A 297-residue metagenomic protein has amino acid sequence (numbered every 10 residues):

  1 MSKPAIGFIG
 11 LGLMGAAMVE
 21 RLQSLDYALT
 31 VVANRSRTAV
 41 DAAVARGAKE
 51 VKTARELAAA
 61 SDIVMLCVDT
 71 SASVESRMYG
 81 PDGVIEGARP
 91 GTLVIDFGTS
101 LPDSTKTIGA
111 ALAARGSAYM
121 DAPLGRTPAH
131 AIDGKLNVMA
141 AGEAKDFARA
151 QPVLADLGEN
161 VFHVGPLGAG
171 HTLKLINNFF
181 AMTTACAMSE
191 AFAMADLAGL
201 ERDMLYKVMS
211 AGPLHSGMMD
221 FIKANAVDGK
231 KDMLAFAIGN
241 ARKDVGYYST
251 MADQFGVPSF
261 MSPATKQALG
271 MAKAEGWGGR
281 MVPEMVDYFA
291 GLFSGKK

Functional and structural regions predicted by a protein language model:
M1-L66, T92, F97: NAD(P)+-binding Rossmann beta1-loop-alpha1 motif at the extreme N-terminus of oxidoreductases
I6, T99-N178: Rossmann-fold dinucleotide-binding core
M18-V19, I108, V153, M194: Hydrophobic residues within alpha-helices that form the first helical element adjacent to the glycine-rich loop
L29, E50, Y119-M120, V161 (+2 more regions): Hydrophobic beta-strand scaffold residues
A54-L66, T70-A118: Rossmann-fold NAD(P) dinucleotide-binding segment
A169-F293: Helical "substrate-binding/catalytic lid" subdomain of Rossmann-like NAD(P)-dependent dehydrogenases/reductases
